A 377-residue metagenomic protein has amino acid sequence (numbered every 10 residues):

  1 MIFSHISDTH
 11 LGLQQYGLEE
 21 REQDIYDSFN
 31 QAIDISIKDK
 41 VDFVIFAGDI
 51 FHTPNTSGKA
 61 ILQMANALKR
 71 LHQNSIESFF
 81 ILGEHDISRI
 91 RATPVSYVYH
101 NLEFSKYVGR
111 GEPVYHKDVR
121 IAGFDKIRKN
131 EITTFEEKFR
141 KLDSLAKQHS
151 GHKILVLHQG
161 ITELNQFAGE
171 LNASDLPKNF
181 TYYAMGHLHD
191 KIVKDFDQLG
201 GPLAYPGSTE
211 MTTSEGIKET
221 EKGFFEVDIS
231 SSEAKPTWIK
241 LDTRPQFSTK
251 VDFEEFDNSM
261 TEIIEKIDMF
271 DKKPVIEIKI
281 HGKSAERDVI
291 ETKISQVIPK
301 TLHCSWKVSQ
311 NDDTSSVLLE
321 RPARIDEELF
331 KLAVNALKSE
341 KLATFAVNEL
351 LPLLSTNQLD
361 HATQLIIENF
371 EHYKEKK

Functional and structural regions predicted by a protein language model:
M1-A67, K147, L353-N357, Q364 (+1 more regions): N-terminal active-site segment of His-dependent metallophosphoesterases
M1-Q23, M211, K222-R244: Domain-start "cap" segments at the beginnings of catalytic or binding domains
I2, K40, R120, G151 (+3 more regions): Short loop/turn motifs at secondary-structure junctions
H5, F46, F80, L155 (+1 more regions): Structural beta-sheet core signal
E20, H52-T53, R120-R128, T243-N258: Acidic/glycine-enriched edge-of-secondary-structure segments
N30-K40, K141, D257-F270: A short, well-ordered alpha-helical element
F43, P54-D228: His/Asp/Glu-rich metal-coordinating catalytic cores of metallo-dependent phosphodiesterases/hydrolases acting on
E233-K377: Accessory, non-catalytic peripheral segments of nucleic-acid enzymes
